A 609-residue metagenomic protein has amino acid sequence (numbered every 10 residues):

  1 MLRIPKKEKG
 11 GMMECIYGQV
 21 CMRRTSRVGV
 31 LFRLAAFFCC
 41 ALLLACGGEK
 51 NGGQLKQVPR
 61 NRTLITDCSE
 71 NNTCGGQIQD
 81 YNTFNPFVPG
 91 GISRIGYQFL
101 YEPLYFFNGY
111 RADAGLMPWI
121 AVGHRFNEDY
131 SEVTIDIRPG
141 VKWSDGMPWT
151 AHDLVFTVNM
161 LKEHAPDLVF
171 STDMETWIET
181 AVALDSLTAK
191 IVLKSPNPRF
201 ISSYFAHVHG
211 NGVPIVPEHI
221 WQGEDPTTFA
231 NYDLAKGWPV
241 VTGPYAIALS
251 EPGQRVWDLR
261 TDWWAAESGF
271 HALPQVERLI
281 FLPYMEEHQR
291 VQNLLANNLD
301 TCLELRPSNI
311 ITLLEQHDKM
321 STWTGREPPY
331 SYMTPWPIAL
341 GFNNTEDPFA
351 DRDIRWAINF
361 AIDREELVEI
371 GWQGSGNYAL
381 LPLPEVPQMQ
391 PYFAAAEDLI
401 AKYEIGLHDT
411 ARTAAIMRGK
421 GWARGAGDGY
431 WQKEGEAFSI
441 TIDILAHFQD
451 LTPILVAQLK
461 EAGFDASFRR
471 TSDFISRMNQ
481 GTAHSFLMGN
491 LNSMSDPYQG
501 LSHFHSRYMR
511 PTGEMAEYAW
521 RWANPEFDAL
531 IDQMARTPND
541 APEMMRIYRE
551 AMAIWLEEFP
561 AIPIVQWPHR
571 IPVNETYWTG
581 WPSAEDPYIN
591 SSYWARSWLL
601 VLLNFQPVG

Functional and structural regions predicted by a protein language model:
L55, C68, I95-G96, P252-R255 (+5 more regions): Detector for C-terminal structural segments
I65, T150-T157, S186-V192, G243-P244 (+6 more regions): Alpha-helical secondary-structure segments
D67-E128, N159, V240, G500: N-terminal lobe/hinge region of extracytoplasmic solute-binding protein
I95, E102, F106-R111, V208-L273 (+4 more regions): Gly/Pro-rich hinge or "lid" segments in bacterial periplasmic/extracellular proteins
V122-D167, L184, K190, Y284 (+3 more regions): Aromatic- and charge-enriched surface segment that lines or borders ligand/interaction sites
R138, D233-A235, W263-Q316, V456 (+1 more regions): Ligand-site clamp/hinge motif
L161-E163, L168, T180-A181, A248-D258 (+6 more regions): Extracellular/periplasmic solute-recognition and catalytic clefts
T172-E224, T576, A584: Surface-exposed binding/hinge segments that line and control ligand-binding clefts or catalytic entry sites
